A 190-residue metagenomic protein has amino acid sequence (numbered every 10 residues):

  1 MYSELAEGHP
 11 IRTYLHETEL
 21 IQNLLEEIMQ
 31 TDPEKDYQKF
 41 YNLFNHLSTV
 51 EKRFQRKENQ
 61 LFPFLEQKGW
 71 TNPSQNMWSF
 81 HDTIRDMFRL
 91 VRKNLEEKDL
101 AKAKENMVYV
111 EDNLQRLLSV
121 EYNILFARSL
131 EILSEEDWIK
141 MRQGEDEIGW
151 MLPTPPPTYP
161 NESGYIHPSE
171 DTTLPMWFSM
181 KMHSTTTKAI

Functional and structural regions predicted by a protein language model:
M1-E51, Q55-I190: Small-residue-biased structural context
